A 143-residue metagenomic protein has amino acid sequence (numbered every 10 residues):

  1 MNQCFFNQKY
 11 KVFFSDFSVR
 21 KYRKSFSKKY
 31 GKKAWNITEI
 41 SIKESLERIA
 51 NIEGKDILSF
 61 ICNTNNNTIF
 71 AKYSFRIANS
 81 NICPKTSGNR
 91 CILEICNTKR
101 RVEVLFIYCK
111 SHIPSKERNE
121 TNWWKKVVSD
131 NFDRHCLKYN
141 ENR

Functional and structural regions predicted by a protein language model:
M1-E47, S129, H135-R143: Arg/Lys-rich, positively charged N-terminal/basic patches that mediate binding to nucleic acids
N2-C4, A78-R143: Enriched for short, Lys/Arg-rich terminal
Q8-S18, S25, A71, N89-C96 (+2 more regions): Broad hydrophobic/π-residue packing in well-ordered secondary structure
Y30-G31, G54, K85, V104: Short linear functional motifs in flexible/disordered or boundary regions
G31, S74, N119-E120: Acidic, low-complexity intrinsically disordered regions
L46, A50, N97-R100: Short alpha-helix boundary/capping elements
I49-N81: A short, surface-exposed loop/turn module that caps and links secondary-structure elements
